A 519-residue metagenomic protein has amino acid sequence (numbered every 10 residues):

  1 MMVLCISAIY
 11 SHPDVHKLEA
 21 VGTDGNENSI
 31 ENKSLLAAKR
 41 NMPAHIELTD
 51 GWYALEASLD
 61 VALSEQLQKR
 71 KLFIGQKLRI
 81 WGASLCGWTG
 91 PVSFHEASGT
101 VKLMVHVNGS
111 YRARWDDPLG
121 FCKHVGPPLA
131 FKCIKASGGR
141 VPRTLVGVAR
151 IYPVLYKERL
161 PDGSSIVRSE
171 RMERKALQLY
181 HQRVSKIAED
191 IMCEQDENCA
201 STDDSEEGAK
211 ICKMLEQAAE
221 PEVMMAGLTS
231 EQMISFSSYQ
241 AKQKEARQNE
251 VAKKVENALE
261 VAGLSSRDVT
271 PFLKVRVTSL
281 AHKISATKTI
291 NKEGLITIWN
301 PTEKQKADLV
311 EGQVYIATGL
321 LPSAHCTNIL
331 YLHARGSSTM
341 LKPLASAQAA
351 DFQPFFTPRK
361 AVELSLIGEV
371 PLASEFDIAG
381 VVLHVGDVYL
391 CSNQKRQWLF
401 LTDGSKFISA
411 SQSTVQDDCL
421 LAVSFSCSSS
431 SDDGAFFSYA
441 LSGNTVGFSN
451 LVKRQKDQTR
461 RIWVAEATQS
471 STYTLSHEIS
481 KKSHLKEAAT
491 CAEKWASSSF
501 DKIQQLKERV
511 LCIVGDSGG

Functional and structural regions predicted by a protein language model:
M1-G519: Single-stranded nucleic acid-binding proteins centered on OB/S1-type folds and their adjacent low-complexity
